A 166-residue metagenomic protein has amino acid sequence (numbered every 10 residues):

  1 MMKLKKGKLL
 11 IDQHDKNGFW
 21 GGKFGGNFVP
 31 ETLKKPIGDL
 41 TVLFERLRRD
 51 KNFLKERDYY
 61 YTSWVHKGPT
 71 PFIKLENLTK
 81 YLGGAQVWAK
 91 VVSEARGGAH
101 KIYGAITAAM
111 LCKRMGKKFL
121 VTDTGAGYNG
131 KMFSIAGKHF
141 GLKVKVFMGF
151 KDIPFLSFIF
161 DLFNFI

Functional and structural regions predicted by a protein language model:
M1-I166: PLP-dependent amino-acid enzyme catalytic core
